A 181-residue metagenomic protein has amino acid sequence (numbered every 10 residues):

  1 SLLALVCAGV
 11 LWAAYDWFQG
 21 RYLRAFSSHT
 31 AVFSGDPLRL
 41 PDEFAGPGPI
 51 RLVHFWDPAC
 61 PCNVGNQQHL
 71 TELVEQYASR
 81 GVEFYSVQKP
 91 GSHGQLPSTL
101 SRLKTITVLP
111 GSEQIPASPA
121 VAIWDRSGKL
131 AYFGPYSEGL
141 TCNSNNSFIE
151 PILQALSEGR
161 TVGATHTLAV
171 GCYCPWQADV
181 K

Functional and structural regions predicted by a protein language model:
S1-P37: N-terminal targeting signals for export/organelle localization
S27-F44, E72-S79, C174, K181: Intrinsically disordered, low-complexity terminal tails/loops enriched in metal-binding residues
E43-V64, H69-L70, F84, L153: Short active-site neighborhood of thiol/selenol oxidoreductases, capturing the structured segment around
P47-G48, S79-V82, P116-P119: Extracytoplasmic
P58, K89-G91, R126-G128, P135 (+1 more regions): Solvent-exposed coil/turn segments that connect beta secondary-structure elements in extracytoplasmic/periplasmic
V64-S112: Structural microenvironment flanking redox-active thiols in thiol-disulfide oxidoreductases
P97-P135: Short, internal strand/loop/helix patches that form the active-site neighborhood or redox-interaction surface
A131, Y136-K181: Thiol-/selenol-based redox modules, centered on thioredoxin-like and closely related oxidoreductase domains
